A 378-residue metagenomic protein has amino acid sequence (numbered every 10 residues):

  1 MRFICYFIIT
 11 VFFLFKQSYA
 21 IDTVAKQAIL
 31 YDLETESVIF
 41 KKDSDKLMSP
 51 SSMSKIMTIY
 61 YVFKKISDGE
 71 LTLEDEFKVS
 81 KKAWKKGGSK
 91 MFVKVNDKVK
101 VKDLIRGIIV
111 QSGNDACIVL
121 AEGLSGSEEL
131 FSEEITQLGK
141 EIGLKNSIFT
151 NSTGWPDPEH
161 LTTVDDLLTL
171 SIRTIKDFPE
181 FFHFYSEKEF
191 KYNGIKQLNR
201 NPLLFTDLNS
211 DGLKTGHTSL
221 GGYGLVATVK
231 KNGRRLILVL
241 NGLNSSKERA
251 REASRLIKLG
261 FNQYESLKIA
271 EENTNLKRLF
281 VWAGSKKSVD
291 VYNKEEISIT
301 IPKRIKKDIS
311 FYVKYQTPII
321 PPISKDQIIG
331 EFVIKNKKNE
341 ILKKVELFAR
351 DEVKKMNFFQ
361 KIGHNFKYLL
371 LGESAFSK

Functional and structural regions predicted by a protein language model:
C5-L14: Bacterial N-terminal signal peptides
T10, S18, F40, S67-G69 (+3 more regions): Generic marker of residues within folded, mature protein domains
S18-K176, F190-N193: Active-site-adjacent loops and short helices of periplasmic peptidoglycan-processing enzymes
L144-I148, P156-L161, D165-K378: Domain-terminus/edge residues, biased toward the C-terminal soluble/receptor-binding domains of extracytoplasmic
